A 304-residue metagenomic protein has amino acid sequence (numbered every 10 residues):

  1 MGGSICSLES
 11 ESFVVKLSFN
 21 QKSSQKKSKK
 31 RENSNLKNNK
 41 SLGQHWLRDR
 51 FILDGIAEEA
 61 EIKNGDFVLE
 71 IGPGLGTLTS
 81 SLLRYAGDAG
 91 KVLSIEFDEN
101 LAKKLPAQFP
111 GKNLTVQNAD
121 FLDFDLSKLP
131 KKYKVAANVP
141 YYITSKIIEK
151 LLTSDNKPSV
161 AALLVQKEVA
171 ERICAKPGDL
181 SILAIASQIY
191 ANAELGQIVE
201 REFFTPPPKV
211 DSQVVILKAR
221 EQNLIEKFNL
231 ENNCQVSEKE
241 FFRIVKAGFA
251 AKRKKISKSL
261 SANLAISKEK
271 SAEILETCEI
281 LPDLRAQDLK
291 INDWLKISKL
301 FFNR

Functional and structural regions predicted by a protein language model:
I5, F13-R243: Catalytic cores of RNA-modifying enzymes
K16-N35, N64-F67, L75-L78, L82 (+1 more regions): Peripheral terminal appendages
L152, S261, F302: Short, locally clustered residues in the helix-turn-helix/winged-helix DNA-binding domain
Q213-E221, I225-L281, A286-D293, S298: An accessory alpha-helical subdomain
